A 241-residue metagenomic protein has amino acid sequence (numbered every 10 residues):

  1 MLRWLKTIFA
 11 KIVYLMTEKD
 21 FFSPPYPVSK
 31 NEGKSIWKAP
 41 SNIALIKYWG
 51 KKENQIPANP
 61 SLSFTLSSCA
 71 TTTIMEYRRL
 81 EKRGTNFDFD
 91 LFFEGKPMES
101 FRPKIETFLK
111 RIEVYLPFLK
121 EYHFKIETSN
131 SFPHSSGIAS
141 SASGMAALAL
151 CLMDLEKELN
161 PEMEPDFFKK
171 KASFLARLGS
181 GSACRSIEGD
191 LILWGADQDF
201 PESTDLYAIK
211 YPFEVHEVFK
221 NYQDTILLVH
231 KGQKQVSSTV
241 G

Functional and structural regions predicted by a protein language model:
L5-S136, L150-P161, P165: ATP-binding N-lobe of GHMP and related small-molecule kinases
I126, H134-S186, D190-L193: Long, hydrophobic, well-ordered secondary-structure blocks that form the structural core and pocket-lining surfaces
E164, F168-G241: ATP-dependent small-molecule kinase catalytic core of the GHMP/sugar-kinase superfamily and closely related
